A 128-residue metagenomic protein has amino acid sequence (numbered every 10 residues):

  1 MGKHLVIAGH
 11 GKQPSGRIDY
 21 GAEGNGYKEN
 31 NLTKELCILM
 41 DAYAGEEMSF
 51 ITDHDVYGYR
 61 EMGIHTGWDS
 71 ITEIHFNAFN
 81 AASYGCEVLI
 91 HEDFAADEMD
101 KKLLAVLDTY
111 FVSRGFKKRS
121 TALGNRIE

Functional and structural regions predicted by a protein language model:
G2-G26: Short glycine-rich His-centered loop
G2-H4, Y27, N31-E128: Active-site-proximal helix/loop segments of hydrolytic enzymes
